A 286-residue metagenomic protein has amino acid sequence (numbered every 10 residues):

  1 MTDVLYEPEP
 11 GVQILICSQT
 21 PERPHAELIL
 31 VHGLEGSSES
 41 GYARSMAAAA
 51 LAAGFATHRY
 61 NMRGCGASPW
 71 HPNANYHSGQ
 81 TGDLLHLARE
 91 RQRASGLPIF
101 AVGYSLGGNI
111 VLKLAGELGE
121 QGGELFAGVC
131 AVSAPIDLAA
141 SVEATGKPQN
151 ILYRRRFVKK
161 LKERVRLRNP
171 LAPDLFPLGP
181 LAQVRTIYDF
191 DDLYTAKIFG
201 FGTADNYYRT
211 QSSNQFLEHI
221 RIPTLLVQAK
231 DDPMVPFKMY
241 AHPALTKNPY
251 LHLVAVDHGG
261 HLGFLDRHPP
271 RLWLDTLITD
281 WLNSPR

Functional and structural regions predicted by a protein language model:
M1-R23, L265-R267: N-terminal cap/lid segment of alpha/beta-hydrolase-fold proteins
Q19-H71, H86: Short, surface-exposed "cap/lid" segments of acyl-processing enzymes
R63-F100: Catalytic nucleophile-loop/oxyanion-hole region of alpha/beta-hydrolase and closely related hydrolase-like folds
P98-I198: Alpha/beta-hydrolase-fold enzymes
L193-F216: Active-site nucleophile elbow and catalytic-triad environment of alpha/beta-hydrolase enzymes
I220, L226-Q228, D232: Short beta-strand/loop motif that positions the catalytic acidic residue of the alpha/beta-hydrolase fold
T246-L262: Catalytic histidine neighborhood in serine/cysteine hydrolases with alpha/beta-hydrolase-type architecture
G259-W273: Catalytic histidine-centered segment of alpha/beta-hydrolase-like enzymes
